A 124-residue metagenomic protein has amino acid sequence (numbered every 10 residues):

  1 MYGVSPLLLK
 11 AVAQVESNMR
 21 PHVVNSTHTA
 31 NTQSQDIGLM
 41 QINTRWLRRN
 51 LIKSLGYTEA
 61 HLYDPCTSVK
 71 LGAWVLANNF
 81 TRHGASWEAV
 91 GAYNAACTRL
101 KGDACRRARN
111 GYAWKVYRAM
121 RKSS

Functional and structural regions predicted by a protein language model:
M1-S124: Catalytic glycan-binding domains that act on GlcNAc-containing polysaccharides
